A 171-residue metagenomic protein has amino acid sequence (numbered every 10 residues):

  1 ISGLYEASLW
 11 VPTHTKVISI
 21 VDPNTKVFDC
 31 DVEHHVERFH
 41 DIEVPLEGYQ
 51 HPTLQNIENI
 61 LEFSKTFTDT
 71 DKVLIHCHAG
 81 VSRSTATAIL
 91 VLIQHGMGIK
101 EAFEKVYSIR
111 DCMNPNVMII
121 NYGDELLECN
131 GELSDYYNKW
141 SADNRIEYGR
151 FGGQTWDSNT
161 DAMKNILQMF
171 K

Functional and structural regions predicted by a protein language model:
I1-D31: Glycine-rich, flexible N-terminal cofactor/catalytic loop recognition
P12-H14, C30-E33, T68-D71, M97-G98: Short glycine/proline-enriched coil/turn segments at helix->beta-strand junctions
K16-I18, F28-F39, R145-G149: Long, contiguous secondary-structure blocks with strong helical propensity
H35-L74: Helix-loop module immediately N-terminal to the HCX5R catalytic loop in PTP-like cysteine phosphatase domains
L46-Q50, C77-A79, F103-S108: Non-catalytic interaction surface on structured domains
N56-I60, R83, T87, A102 (+1 more regions): Amphipathic alpha-helical interface surfaces
K65-H95: Catalytic cysteine-centered active loop of the rhodanese-like fold, especially the PTP/DSP P-loop
F67-K72, I93-K171: PTP/DSP superfamily signal
